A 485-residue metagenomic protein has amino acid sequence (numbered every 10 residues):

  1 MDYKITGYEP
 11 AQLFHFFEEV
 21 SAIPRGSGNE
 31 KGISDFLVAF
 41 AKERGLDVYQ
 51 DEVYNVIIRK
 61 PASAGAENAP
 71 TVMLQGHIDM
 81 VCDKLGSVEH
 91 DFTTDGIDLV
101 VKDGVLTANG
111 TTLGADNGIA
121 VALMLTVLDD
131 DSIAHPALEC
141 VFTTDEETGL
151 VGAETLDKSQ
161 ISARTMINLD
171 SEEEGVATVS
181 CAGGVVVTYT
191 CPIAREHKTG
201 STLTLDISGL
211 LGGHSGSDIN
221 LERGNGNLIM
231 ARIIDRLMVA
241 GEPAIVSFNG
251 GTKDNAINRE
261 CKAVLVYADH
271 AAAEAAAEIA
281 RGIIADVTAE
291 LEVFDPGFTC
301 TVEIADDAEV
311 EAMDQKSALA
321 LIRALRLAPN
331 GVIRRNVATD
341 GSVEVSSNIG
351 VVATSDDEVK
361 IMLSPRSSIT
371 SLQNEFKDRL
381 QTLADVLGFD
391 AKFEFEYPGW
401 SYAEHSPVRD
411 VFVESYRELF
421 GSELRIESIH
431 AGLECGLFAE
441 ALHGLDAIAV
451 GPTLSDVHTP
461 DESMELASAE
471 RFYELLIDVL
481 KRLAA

Functional and structural regions predicted by a protein language model:
Y3-V105: Acidic/His- and Gly-rich active-site-bordering loop/insert found across diverse amide/peptide-bond hydrolases
I5, P10-L13, V337, E344-K360 (+3 more regions): Zn-dependent metallopeptidase/amidohydrolase metal-coordination segment
E18-A22, K253, T299-A312, N348-V352 (+2 more regions): A short beta-alpha structural unit
A66-R164, T190, T199-T202, Q315-A318 (+3 more regions): Active-site metal-coordination/substrate-binding segment of hydrolases, especially metallo-dependent peptidases
P136-G226, I234, M238: Fold-level recognition of mixed alpha/beta catalytic cores in primary-metabolism enzymes, strongest
S159, R223-A240, H270-A273, S317-R326 (+4 more regions): His/Asp/Glu-rich mid-to-C-terminal helical/loop segments that flank catalytic regions of hydrolases
E196-G200, I219-N249, A268-S346, L380: Acidic-enriched catalytic cores of C-N bond-cleaving enzymes acting on peptides and small amides
R223-F248, Y402-L445: Active-site-adjacent substrate-binding region of metalloamidase/peptidase-like peptide-processing proteins
